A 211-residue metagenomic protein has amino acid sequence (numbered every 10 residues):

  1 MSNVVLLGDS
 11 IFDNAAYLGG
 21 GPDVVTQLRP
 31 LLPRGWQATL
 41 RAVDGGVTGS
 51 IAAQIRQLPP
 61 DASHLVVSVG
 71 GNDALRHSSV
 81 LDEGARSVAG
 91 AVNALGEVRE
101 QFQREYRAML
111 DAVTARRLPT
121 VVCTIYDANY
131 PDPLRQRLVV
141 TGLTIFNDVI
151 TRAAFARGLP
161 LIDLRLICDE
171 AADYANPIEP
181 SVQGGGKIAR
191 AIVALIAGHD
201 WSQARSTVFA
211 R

Functional and structural regions predicted by a protein language model:
M1-G46, Q54-D61: Serine-esterase "nucleophile elbow" of acetyl-processing enzymes
A53-R211: Alpha-helical cap/lid subdomain in secreted, periplasmic, or secretory-pathway luminal O-acyl-processing enzymes
